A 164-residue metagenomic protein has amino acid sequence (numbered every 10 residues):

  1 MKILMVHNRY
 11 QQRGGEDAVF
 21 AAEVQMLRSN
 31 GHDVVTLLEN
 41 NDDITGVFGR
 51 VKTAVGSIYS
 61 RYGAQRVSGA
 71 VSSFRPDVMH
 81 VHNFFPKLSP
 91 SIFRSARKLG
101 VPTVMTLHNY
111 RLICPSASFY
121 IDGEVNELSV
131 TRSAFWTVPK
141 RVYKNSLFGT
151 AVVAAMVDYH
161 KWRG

Functional and structural regions predicted by a protein language model:
M1-G164: Catalytic cores of nucleotide-sugar-dependent glycosyltransferases that transfer UDP/GDP/TDP-activated
